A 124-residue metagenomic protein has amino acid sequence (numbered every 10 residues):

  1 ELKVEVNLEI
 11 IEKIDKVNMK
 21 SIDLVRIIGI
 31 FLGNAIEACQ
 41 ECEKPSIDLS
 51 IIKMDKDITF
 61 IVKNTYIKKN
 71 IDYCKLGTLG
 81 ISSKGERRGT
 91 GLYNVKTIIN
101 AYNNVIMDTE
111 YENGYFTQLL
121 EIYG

Functional and structural regions predicted by a protein language model:
E1-N7: Short conserved segments within the C-terminal catalytic ATPase subdomain
L8-E12, K53, Y66: Heptad-repeat coiled-coil segments of the DHp/HisKA dimerization-phosphoacceptor module
L8-I27: Conserved short strand/loop->alpha-helix "switch" segment adjacent to the catalytic nucleotide/phosphoryl-transfer site
S21-K44, A101: Conserved ATP-binding N-box helix of the HATPase_c
S46-K56: Short beta-strand/loop element within the Bergerat-fold HATPase_c
I58-G89: Glycine-rich/acidic phosphate-handling loop/turn and adjacent ATP-lid/helix of nucleotide-binding kinase/ATPase domains
K68, G89, E112-L119: Glycine-rich nucleotide-binding loop
N94-I106: Conserved glycine-/histidine-rich ATP-lid loop and adjacent helix of the Bergerat-fold HATPase_c
